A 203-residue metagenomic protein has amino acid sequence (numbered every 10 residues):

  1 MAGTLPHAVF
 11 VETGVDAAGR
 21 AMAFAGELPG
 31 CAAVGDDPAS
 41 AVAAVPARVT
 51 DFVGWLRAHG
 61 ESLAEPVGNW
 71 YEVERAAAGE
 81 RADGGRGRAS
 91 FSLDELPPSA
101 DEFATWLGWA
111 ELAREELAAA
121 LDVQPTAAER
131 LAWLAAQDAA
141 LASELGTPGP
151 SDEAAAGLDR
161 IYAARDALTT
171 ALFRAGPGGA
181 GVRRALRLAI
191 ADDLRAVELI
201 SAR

Functional and structural regions predicted by a protein language model:
M1-A2, A118: Hydrophobic, helix-prone linear segments
A2-P6, T50-F103: Short, charged, surface-exposed hinge/linker loops at domain edges that act as mobile lids or interdomain connectors
V9-T13, A17-V34, P38, V42-R57 (+2 more regions): Short, contiguous alpha-helical
D94-E129: Hydrophobic, well-structured mid-protein blocks that either form specific transmembrane helices
T105-W109, R160, G181, A185-L188: Short, contiguous, pocket-lining structural segments that sit at or immediately flank catalytic/ligand-binding sites
E153-A164: A short, structured beta-strand-centered segment in the mid-to-C-terminal lobe of catalytic cores from group-transfer
A163-A180: Catalytic cores of extracellular degradative/oxidative enzymes
